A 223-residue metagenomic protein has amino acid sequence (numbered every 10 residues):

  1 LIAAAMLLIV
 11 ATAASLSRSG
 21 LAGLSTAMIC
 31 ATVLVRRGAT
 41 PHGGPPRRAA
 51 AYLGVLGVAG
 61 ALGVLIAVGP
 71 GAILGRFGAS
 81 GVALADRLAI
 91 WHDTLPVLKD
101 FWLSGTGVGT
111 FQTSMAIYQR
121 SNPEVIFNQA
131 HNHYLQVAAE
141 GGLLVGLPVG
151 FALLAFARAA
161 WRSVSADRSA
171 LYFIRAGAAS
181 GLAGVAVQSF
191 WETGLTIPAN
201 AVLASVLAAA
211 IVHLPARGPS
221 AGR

Functional and structural regions predicted by a protein language model:
L1, M6-L24, M28-W102, V108 (+1 more regions): A membrane-periplasm/extracellular boundary helix in multi-pass inner-membrane enzymes that assemble envelope glycans
L1-V10, I174-L182, G222-R223: Short hydrophobic alpha-helices at membrane interfaces in multi-pass membrane enzymes
L16-G23, F127-N132, F190-S205: Membrane-interface catalytic loops of GT-C/OST-like multi-pass glycosylation enzymes that act
I29-P41, A67, L154-S165, A209-G218: Structural signal for the C-terminal ends of transmembrane alpha-helices and the immediately following loop
L56, A166-Y172, L207-R223: A juxtamembrane structural motif centered on a specific transmembrane helix
L88-N128, Y134-V137, G141-P148: TM-adjacent membrane-interface loops and short helices in multi-pass inner/ER membrane proteins
A138-E140, I174-V206: Membrane helix-loop boundary segments at the extracytoplasmic
L143-A176: Hydrophobic transmembrane alpha-helices and their immediate junctions
